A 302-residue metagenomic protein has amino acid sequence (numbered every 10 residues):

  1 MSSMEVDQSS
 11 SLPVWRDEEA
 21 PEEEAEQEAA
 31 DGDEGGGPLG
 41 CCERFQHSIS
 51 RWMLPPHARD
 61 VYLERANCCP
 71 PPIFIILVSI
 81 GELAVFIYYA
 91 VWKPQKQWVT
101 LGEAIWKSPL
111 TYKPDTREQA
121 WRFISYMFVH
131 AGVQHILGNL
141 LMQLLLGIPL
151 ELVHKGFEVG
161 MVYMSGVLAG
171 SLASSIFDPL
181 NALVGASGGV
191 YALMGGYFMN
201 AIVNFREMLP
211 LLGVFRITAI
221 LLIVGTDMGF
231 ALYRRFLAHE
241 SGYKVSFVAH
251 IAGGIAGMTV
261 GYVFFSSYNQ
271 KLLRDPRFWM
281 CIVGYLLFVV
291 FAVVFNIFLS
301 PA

Functional and structural regions predicted by a protein language model:
M1-M127, E151, E207-V214, F264-A302: N-terminal signal-anchor transmembrane helix
I75-S79, L137, G160-M164, I217-L221 (+3 more regions): Hydrophobic alpha-helical transmembrane segments
I80, A84-I87, L141, M164 (+4 more regions): Generic alpha-helical transmembrane segments of integral inner-membrane proteins, especially permease/transport modules
E82, I136-Q143, V184-Y197, G242-F264: Alpha-helical transmembrane segments that form the membrane-embedded catalytic/substrate-binding core of multi-pass
Y126-Y197, N204: Transmembrane helix-loop-helix
I148-P149, L168-I176, M228-L232, M258-Y262 (+1 more regions): Alpha-helical transmembrane segments of multipass membrane proteins
M164-L168, G189, M194, V224 (+4 more regions): Residue-level signature of the transmembrane alpha-helical core of multi-pass small-molecule transporters
S175-V184, E207-L209, R234-V245: Membrane-interface helix caps and helix-loop-helix hairpins in membrane proteins
